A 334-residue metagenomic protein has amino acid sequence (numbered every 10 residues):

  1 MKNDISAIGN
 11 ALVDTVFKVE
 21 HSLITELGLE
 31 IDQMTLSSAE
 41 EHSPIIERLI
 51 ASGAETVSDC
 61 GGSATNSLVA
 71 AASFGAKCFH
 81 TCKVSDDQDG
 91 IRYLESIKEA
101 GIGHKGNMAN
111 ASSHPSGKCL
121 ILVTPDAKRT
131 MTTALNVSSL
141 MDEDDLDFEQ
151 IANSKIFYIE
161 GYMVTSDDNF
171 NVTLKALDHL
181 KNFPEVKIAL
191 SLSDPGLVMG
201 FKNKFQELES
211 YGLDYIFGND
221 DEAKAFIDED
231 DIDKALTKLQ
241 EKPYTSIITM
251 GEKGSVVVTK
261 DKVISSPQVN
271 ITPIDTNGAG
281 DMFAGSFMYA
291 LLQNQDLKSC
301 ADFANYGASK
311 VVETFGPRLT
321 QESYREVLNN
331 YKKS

Functional and structural regions predicted by a protein language model:
M1-T81, R92: Glycine-rich phosphate/adenosyl-contacting loop at the front of the ribokinase-like
K2-K18, L29-L36, H179, N203 (+1 more regions): Conserved phosphate-binding/catalytic region of the ribokinase-like
S6, F79, I188-A189, I247: Structural detector of well-ordered beta-strand residues that form the stable sheet scaffold of enzyme domains
S43-E55, A100-G103, K262-I271: Glycine/charged-rich beta-loop-alpha catalytic/anionic-binding loops adjacent to active sites
S96-S113: A glycine-rich helix N-cap at a beta->alpha junction
N107-N110, I121-D167: Conserved phosphate-binding/catalytic loop of the ribokinase/pfkB sugar-kinase fold
K118-L122, G254-V257: Short beta-strand scaffold segments in enzyme catalytic cores
I156-T237, K253-G254: Conserved beta-alpha-beta core of the PfkB/ribokinase-like small-molecule kinase fold
